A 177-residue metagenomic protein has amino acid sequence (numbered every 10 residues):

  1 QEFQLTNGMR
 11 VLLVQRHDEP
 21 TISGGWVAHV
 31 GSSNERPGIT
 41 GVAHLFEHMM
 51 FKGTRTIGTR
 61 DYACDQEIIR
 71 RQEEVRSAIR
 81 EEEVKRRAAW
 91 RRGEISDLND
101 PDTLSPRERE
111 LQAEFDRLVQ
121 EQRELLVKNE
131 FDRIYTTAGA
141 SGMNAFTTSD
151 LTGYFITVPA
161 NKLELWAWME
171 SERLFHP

Functional and structural regions predicted by a protein language model:
Q1-K128, T147, G153-P177: His/Glu-rich zincin catalytic helix
D132: Conserved alpha-helical segments that form or flank metal/cofactor-binding pockets of metalloenzymes
T137-S141: A structural supersecondary motif
G142-F146: Short, flexible active-site-proximal loops enriched in glycine and acidic residues
